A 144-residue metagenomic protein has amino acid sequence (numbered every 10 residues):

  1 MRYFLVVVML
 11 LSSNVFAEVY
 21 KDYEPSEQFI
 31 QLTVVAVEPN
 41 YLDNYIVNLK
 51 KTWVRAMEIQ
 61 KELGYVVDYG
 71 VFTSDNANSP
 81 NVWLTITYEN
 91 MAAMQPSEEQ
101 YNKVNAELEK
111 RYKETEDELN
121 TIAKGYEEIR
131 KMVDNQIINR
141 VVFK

Functional and structural regions predicted by a protein language model:
Y3-S13: Sec-dependent N-terminal signal peptides
A17-E24, M57-W83, P96: Short, glycine- and small/hydrophobic-rich beta-strand elements in well-ordered beta-sheets
E18-N44: Immediate post-signal-peptide N-terminus of mature secreted/exported proteins
A36, T85-T87: Short hydrophobic/aromatic beta-strand micro-patches that form the beta-sheet surface supporting nucleotide- or nucleic
N40, N44, N48-R55, A93-P96 (+1 more regions): Extracytoplasmic/secreted proteins, especially bacterial periplasmic and envelope-associated proteins
N40-L42, S74-N78, E89-A93: Solvent-exposed loop/turn segments at secondary-structure junctions within structured extracellular/periplasmic domains
I59-V67, T87-Q136: An amphipathic, aromatic/His-enriched active-site/gating alpha helix that lines ligand/cofactor pockets
I137-V141: A beta-strand edge to alpha-helix "cap/lid" segment located at domain peripheries
